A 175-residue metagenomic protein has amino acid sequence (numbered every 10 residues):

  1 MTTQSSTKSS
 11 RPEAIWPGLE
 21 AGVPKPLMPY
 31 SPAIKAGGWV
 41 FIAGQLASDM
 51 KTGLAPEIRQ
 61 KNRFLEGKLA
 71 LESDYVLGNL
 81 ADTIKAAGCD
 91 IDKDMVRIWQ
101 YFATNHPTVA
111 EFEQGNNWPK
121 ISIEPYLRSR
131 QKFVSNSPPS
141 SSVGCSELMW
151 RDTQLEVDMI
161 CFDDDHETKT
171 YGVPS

Functional and structural regions predicted by a protein language model:
M1-S175: N-terminal presequence-like segments and the immediate start of the first folded domain
